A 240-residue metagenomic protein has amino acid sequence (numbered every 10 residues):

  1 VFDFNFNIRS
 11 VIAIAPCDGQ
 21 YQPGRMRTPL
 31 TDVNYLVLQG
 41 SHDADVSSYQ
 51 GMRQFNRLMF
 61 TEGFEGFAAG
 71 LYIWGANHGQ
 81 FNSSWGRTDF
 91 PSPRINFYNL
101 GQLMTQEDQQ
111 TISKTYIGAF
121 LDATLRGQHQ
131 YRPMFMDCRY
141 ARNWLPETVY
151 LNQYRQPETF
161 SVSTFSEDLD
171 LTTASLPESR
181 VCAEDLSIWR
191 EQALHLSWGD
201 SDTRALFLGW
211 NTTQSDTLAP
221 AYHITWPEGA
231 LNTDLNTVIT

Functional and structural regions predicted by a protein language model:
V1-L30: Primarily recognizes the serine-hydrolase "nucleophile elbow" in alpha/beta-hydrolase and SGNH/GDSL folds
F2-N7, G63-G66, D234: Short helix-terminating capping/connector loops at secondary-structure junctions
S10-I14, G70-I73, I239: Extended hydrophobic secondary-structure segments that form protein cores and membrane-embedded regions
P23-M26, R57-M59, P227-A230: Generic recognition of flexible, low-complexity loop/linker segments
R25-V46, E178-S197: Extended low-complexity acidic/polar segments
P29-E107: Active-site-adjacent alpha-helix of alpha/beta-hydrolase-fold enzymes
G75-N77, S84-G229, T233-V238: Alpha/beta-hydrolase-fold serine-hydrolase catalytic core, especially in secreted/extracellular enzymes
